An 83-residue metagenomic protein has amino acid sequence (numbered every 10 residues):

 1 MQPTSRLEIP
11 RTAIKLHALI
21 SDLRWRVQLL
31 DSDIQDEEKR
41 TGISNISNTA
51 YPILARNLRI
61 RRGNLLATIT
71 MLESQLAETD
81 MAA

Functional and structural regions predicted by a protein language model:
M1-A13, T41-N45, A82-A83: Short, charge-rich amphipathic alpha-helices with coiled-coil/heptad character
S5-D36, T70-M71, Q75-A77: N-terminal acidic leader/helix
Q28-I53: Short E/K-rich amphipathic alpha-helical oligomerization segments
S47-T49, A77, A82: Residue-level signature of transmembrane alpha-helix interfaces in integral membrane proteins
R59-T79: Amphipathic alpha-helical coiled-coil segments
